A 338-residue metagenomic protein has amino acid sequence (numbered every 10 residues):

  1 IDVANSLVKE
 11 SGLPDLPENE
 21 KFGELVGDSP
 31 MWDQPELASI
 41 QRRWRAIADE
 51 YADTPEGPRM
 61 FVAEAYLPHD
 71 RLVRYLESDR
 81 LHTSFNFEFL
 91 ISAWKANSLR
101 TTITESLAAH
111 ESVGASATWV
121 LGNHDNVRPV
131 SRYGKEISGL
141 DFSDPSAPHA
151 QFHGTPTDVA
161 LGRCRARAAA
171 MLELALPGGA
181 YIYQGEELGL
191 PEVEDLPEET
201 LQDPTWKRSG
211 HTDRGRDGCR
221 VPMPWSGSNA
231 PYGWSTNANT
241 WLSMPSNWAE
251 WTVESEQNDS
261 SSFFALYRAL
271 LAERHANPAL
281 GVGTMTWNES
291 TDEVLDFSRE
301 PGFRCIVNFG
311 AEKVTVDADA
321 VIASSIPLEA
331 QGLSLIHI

Functional and structural regions predicted by a protein language model:
I1-A318, P327-S334: Active-site and adjacent substrate-binding regions of carbohydrate-active enzymes
V321-A323: Acidic, glycine/polar-enriched metal-coordinating patches/loops that mediate binding to polyanionic ligands
I336-I338: Conserved small/polar residues in nucleotide/adenosyl-binding loops
